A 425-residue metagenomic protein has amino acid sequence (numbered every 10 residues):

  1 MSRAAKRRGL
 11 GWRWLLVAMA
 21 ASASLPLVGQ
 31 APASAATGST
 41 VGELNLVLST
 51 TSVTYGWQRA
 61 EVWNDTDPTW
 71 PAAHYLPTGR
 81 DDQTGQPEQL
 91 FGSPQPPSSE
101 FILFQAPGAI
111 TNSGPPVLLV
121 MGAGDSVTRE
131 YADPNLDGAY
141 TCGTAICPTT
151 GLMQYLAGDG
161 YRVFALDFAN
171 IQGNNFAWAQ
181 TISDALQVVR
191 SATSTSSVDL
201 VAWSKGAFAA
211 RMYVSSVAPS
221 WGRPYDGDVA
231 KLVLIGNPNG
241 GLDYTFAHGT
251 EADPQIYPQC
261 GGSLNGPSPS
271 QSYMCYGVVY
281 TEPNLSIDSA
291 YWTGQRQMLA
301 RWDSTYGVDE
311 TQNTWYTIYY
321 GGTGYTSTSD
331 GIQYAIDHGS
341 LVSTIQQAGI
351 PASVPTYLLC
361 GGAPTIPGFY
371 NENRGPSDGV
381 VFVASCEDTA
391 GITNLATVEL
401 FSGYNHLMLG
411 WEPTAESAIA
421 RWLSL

Functional and structural regions predicted by a protein language model:
R3-V17, V28-T144, Q154: Flexible, membrane-associating and regulatory peripheral segments of lipid-active enzymes
G38-P96, S215, P219, R223-L425: Helical cap/lid subdomain of alpha/beta-hydrolase-fold lipid enzymes that gates access to the catalytic pocket
S113-V117, D159-F164, T193-V198, D226-V233 (+1 more regions): Loop/turn elements at helix/coil->beta-strand transitions in domains of secreted/extracellular proteins
V120-G122, W203-S204, G236, D378: The conserved beta1-alpha1 loop
T144-P148, N174-I182, K205, W411 (+1 more regions): Phosphate/oxyanion-binding active-site loops and adjacent basic polyanion-contact surfaces
T150-Q172: Conserved alpha/beta-hydrolase
T181-S196: Conserved acidic catalytic loop of the alpha/beta-hydrolase fold
V201-G206, A210: Gly/Ala-rich beta-loop-alpha elbow adjacent to hydrolase catalytic centers
